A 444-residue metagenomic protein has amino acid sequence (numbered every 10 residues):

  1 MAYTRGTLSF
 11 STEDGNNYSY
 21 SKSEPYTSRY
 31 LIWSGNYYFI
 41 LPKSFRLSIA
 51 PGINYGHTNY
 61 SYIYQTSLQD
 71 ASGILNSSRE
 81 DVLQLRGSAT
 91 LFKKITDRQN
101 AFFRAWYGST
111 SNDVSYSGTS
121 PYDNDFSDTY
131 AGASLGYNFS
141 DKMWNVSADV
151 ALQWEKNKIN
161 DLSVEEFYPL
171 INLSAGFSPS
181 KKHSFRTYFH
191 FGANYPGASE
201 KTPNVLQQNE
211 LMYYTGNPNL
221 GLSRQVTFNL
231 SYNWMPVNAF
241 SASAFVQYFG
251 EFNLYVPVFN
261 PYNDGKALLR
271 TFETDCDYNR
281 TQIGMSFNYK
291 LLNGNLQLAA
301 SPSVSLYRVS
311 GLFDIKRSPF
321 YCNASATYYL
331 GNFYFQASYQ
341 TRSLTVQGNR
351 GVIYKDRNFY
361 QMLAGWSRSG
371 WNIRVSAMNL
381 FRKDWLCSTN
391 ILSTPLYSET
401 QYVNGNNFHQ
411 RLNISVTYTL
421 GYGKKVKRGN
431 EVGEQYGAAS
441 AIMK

Functional and structural regions predicted by a protein language model:
M1-P236, F240-G365, R374-K444: Primarily recognizes Gram-negative and organellar outer-membrane beta-barrels
